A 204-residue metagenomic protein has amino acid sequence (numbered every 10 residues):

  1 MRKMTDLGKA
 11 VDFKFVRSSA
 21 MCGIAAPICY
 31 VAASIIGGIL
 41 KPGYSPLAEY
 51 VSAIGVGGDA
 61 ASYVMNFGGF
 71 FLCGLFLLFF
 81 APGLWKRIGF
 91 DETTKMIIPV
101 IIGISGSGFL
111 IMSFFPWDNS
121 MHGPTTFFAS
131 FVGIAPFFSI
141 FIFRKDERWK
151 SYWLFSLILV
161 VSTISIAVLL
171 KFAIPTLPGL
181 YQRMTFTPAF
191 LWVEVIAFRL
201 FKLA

Functional and structural regions predicted by a protein language model:
M1-F15: Short, Lys/Arg-rich, polar N-terminal cytosolic tail immediately upstream of the first transmembrane signal-anchor
F13-I39: N-terminal signal-anchor transmembrane alpha helix
K14, G83-M96, F143-Y152, A204: Membrane-interface helix-boundary motifs at transmembrane edges
S34-V56: Hydrophobic transmembrane helix segments
I54-L75: Interfacial helix-start motif at the membrane-water boundary
G69-F79, F131-I140, T187-F201: Hydrophobic cores of alpha-helical transmembrane segments in multi-pass inner/ER membrane proteins, independent
S105-R144: Membrane-proximal helix-loop-helix units in multi-pass membrane proteins
K145-A204: Terminal transmembrane helical module of multi-pass membrane proteins
